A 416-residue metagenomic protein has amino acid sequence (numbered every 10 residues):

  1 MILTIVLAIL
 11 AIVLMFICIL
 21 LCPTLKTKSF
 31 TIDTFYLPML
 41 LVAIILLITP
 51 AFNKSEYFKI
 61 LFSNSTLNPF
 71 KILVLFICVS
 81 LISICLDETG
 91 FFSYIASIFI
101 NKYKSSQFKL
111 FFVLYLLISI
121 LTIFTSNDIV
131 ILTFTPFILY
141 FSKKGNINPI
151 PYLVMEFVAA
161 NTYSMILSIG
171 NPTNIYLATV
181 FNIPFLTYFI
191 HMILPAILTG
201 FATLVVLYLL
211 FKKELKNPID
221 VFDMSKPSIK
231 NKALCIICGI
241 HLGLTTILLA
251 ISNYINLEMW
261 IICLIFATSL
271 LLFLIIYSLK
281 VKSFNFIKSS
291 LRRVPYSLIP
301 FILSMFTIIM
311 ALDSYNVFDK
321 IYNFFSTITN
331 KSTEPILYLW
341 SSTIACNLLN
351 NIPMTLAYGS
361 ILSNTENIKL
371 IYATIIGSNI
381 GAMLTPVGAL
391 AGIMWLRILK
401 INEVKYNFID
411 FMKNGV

Functional and structural regions predicted by a protein language model:
M1, F141, G145-E214, P218-A233 (+2 more regions): Membrane-core helix-loop-helix motifs of multi-pass transport proteins
M1-I84, L194-G200, L204-S314, N414-V416: Hydrophobic transmembrane alpha-helices of multi-pass small-molecule transporters
F16-C22, L117-S126, F157-I169, W340-M354 (+1 more regions): Transmembrane alpha-helix interface/packing and boundary motifs in multi-pass membrane proteins, characterized by
F30-L41, S97-N101, S106-V113, I150-V158 (+1 more regions): Cytoplasmic-side transmembrane-helix entry/capping segments in multi-pass membrane proteins
S55-I147, S297-N367: Membrane-embedded alpha-helical segments and adjacent helix-loop junctions characteristic of multi-pass solute
L73-V74, F108-L116, V130, L153-V154 (+8 more regions): Hydrophobic alpha-helical transmembrane segments
I95, I129-Y140, L153, L167-F181 (+4 more regions): Re-entrant/interfacial helical elements at transmembrane boundaries that shape and gate the permeation pathway
F189-T199, P335-V416: C-terminal transmembrane helix pair
